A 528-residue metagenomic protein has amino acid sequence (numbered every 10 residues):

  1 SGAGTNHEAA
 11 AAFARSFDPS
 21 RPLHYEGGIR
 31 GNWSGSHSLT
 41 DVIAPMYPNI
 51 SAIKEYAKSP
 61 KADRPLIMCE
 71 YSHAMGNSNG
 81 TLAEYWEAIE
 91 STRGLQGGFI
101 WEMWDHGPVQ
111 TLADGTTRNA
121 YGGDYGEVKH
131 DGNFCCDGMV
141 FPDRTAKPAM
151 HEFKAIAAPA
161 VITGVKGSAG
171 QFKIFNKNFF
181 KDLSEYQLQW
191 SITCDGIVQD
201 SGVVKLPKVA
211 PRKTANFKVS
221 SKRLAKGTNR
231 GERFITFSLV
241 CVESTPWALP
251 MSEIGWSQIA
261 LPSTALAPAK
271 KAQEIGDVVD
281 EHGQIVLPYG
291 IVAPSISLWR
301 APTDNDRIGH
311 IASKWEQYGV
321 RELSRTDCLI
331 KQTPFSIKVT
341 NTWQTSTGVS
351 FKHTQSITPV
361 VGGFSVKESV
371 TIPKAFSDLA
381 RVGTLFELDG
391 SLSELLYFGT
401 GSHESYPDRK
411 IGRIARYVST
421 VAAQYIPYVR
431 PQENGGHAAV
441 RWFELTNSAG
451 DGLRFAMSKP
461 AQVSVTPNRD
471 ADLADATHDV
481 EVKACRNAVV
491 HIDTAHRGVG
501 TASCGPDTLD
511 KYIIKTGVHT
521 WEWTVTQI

Functional and structural regions predicted by a protein language model:
S1-K173, N178-V198: Extended substrate-binding grooves/exosites of carbohydrate-active enzymes
W86, R93, F99-P108, F237 (+3 more regions): Accessory carbohydrate-binding/adhesion or oligomerization-edge regions at the termini of glycan-active proteins
V165-G167, V209-A215, T516-G517: Solvent-exposed, conformationally flexible loop/turn segments
G170-N178, I235-L239, S369-V370, W523: Buried hydrophobic-core signal for structured, non-transmembrane domains
Q187-G231, T236: Intrinsically disordered, low-complexity Pro/Gly/Ser/Thr-rich segments with frequent PxxP/GP/PP motifs and embedded
D200-G202, S252-S257: Extracellular and select intracellular beta-sandwich modules with Ser/Thr-enriched, small-residue motifs on
S220-R230, T245, A260-I528: Beta-strand/loop-rich accessory regions of lumenal/periplasmic or secreted enzymes, predominantly carbohydrate-active
L239-A248: Short acidic/polar inter-strand loop motif in beta-rich domains
